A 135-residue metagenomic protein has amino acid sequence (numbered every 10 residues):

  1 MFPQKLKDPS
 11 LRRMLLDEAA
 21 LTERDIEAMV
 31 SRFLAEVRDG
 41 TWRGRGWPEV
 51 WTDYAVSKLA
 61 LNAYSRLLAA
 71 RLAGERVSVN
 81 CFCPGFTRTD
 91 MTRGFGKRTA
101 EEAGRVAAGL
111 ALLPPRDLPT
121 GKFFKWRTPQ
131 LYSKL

Functional and structural regions predicted by a protein language model:
M1-A73, C83: Catalytic loop of short-chain dehydrogenase/reductase
A28, L59, C81-P84, T89 (+1 more regions): C-terminal helical subdomain
V50, K134-L135: A short, terminal or domain-edge coil/loop segment
